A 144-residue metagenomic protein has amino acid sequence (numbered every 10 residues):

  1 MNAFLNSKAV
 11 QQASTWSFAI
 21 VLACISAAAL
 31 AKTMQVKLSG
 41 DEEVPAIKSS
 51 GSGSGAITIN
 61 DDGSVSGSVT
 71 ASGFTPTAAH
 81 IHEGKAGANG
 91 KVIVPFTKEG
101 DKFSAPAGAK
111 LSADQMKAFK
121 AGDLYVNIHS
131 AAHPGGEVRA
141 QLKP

Functional and structural regions predicted by a protein language model:
N2-L5, T15, A27-A79, E83-P144: Metal-centered catalytic cores of metalloenzymes
K8-V21: Sec-dependent N-terminal signal peptides
I20, C24-A28: Short, contiguous, helix-prone interaction/anchoring segments in small proteins
